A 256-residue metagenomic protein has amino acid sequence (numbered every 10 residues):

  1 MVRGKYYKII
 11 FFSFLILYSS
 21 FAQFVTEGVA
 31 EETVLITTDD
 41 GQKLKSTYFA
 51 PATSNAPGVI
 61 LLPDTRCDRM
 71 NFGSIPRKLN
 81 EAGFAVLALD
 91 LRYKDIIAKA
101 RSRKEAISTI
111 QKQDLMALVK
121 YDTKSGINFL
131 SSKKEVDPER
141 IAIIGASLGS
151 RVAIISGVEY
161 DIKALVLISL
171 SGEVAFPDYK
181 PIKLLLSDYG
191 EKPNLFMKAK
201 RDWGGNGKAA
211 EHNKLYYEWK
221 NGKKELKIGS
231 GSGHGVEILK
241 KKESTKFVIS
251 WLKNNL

Functional and structural regions predicted by a protein language model:
Q23-T53: N-terminal cap/lid segment of alpha/beta-hydrolase-fold proteins
A56-D64: Short beta-strand element of the alpha/beta-hydrolase
T65-R77, L91: The serine-hydrolase catalytic nucleophile loop
L79-R103: Conserved alpha/beta-hydrolase
S108-K134: Alpha/beta-hydrolase active-site loop
S125-Y189: Primarily recognizes the serine-hydrolase "nucleophile elbow" in alpha/beta-hydrolase and SGNH/GDSL folds
A164, S171-I228: The feature captures the conserved acid-bearing segment of alpha/beta-hydrolase catalytic domains
N221-L256: C-terminal catalytic histidine-bearing segment of alpha/beta-hydrolase fold enzymes
